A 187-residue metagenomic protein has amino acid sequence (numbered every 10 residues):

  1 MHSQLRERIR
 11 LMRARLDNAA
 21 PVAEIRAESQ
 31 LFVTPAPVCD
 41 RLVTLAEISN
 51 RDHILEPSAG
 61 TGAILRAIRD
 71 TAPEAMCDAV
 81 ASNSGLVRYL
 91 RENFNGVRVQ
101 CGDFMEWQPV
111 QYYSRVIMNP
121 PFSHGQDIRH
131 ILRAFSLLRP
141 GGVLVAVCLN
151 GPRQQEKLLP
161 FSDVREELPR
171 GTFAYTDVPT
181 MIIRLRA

Functional and structural regions predicted by a protein language model:
M1-A187: Class I S-adenosyl-L-methionine-dependent methyltransferase catalytic core
